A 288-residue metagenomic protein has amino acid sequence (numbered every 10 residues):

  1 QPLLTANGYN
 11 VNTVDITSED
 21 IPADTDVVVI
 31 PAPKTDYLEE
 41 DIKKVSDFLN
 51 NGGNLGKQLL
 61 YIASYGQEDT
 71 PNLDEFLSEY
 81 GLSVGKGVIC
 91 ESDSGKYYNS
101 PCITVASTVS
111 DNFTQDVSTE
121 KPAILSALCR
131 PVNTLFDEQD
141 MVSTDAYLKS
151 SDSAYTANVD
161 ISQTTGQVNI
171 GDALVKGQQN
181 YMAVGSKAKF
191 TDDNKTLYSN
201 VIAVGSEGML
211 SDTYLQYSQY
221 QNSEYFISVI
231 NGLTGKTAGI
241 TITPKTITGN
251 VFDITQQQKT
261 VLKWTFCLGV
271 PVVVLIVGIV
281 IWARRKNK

Functional and structural regions predicted by a protein language model:
Q1-A238: Acidic, S/T/G-rich, low-cysteine, solvent-exposed domains in lumenal/extracellular/periplasmic regions of secretory
S199, F266-V270: C-terminal target-recognition/interaction regions appended to catalytic cores
M209, Q216, T241-F266: Short, aromatic-rich amphipathic segments at membrane interfaces that lie adjacent to a transmembrane helix or signal
T237-T241, V273: Residue-level signal for secondary-structure boundary elements
V272-R284: Alpha-helical transmembrane segments
K286-K288: Short, charged juxtamembrane terminal tails flanking transmembrane helices
